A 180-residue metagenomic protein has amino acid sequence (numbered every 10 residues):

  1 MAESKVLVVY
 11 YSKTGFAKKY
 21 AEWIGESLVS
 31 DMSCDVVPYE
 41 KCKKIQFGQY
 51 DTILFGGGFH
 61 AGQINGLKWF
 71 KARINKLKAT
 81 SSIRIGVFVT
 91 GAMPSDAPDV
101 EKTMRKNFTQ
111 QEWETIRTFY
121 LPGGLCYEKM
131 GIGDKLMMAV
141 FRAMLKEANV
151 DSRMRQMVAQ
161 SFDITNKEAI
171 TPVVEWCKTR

Functional and structural regions predicted by a protein language model:
A2-S4, D31, G62-R180: FMN-binding flavodoxin-like domain, especially the glycine-rich phosphate-binding loop
E3-S27: N-terminal beta1-alpha1 ligand-phosphate binding loop
T14, C42-K44, M93, C126: Surface-exposed, flexible loop/turn segments at secondary-structure boundaries
M32-K44: A short, well-structured beta->alpha microelement
F47-G48: A short, aliphatic-rich alpha-helical micro-motif
G58-F59: Short glycine-/small-residue-rich Rossmann-like dinucleotide-binding loops
